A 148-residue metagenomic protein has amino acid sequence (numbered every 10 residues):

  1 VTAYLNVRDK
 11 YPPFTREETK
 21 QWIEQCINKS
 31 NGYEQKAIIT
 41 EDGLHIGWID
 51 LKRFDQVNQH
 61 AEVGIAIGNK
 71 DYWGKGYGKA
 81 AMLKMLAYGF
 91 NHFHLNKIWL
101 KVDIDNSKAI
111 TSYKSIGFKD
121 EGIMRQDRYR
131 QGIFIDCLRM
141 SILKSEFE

Functional and structural regions predicted by a protein language model:
V1-K70, I135, L143-E146: GNAT-family acyltransferases
G68, G74-Y88, I110-S115: Conserved acetyl-CoA-binding loop-helix of GNAT-fold acetyltransferases
G78, M82, D105-A109, Q126-Q131: Short glycine/proline-centered loop/turn elements that form peptide/ligand docking sites
N91-K101: Conserved GNAT acetyl-CoA-binding A-motif
W99-V102, K119-D136: Conserved catalytic-core motifs of GNAT/GCN5-like acyltransferases
Y113, F118, M140: Conserved active-site tyrosine of GNAT-family acetyltransferases
